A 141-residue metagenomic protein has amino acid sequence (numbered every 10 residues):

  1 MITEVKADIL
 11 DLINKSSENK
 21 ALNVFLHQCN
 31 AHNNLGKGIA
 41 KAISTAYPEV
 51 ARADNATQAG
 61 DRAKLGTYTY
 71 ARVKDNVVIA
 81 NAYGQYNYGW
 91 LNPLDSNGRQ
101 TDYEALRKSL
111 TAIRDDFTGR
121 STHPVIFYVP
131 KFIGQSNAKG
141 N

Functional and structural regions predicted by a protein language model:
M1-N141: Macrodomain-like recognition of ADP-ribose-binding/processing modules
